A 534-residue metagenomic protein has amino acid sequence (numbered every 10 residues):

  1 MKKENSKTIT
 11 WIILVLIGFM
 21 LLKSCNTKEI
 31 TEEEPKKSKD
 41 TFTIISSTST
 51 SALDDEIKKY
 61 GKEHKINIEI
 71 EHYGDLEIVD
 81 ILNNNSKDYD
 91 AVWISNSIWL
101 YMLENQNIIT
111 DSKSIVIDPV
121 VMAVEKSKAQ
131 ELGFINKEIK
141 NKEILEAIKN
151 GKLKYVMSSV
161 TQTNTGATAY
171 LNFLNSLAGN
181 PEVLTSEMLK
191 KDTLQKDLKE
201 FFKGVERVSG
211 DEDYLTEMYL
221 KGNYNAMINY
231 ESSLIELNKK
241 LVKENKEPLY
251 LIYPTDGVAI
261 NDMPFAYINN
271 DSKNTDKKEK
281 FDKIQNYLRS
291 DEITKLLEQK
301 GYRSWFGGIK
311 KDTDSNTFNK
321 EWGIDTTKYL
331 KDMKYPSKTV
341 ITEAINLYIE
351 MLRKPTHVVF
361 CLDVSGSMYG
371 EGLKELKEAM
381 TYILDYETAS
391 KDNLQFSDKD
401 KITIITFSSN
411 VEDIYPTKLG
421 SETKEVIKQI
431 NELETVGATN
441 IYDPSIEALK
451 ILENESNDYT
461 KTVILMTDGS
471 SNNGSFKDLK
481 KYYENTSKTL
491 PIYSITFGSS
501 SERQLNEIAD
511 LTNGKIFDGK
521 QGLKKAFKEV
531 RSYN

Functional and structural regions predicted by a protein language model:
T8, N26-I30, W305-V359, G366-K374: Acidic, polar low-complexity linker/tail segments
E33-S159: N-terminal segment of the mature folded domain
V121-K128, N261-E279, L296-K300: A bilobed periplasmic-binding-protein/Venus flytrap-type ligand-binding module shared by bacterial periplasmic
P181-Y253: Ligand-binding pocket segment of bilobal, Venus flytrap-like solute-binding proteins
Q285-I309: Periplasmic-binding protein-like
M351-P416, P444-S445, T462-M466, F497-S500: Von Willebrand factor
E375, E432-T435, T467-D518, K528-V530: VWA/integrin I-like adhesion module and closely mimicked acidic/polar interface patches used
E412-I414, K418-K461, S494-Q504, K525-A526: Von Willebrand factor
